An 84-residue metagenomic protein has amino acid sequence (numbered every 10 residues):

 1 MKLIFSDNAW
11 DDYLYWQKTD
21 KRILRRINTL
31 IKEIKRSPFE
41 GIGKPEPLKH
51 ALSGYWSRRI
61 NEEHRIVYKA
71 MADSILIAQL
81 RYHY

Functional and structural regions predicted by a protein language model:
K2, N8-R25, I42, L48-K49 (+2 more regions): Enriched for short, Lys/Arg-rich terminal
R26-S37: Compact soluble domain cores
